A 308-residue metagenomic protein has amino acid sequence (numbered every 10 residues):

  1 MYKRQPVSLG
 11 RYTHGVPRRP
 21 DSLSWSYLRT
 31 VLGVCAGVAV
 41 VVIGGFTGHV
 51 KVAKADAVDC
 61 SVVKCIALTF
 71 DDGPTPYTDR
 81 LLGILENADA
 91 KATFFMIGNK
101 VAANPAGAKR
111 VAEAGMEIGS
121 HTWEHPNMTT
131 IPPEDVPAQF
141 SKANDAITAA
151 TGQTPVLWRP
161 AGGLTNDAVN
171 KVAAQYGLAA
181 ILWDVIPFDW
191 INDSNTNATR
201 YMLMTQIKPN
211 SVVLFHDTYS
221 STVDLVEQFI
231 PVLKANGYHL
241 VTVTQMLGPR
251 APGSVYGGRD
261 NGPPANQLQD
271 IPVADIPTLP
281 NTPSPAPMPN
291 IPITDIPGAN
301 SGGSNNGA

Functional and structural regions predicted by a protein language model:
M1-Q5: Conserved small/polar residues in nucleotide/adenosyl-binding loops
Y12-Y27: Short, Lys/Arg-rich N-terminal segment immediately upstream of the first membrane anchor
W25-A39, G45: Sec-dependent N-terminal signal peptides
G48-Q153, G248: Active-site beta->alpha N-cap acidic-glycine motif
D56-C60, A88, V101-A102, S221-N290: C-terminal domain-boundary segment and adjacent tail
I66-F70, A92-M96, E117-T122, V156-P160 (+3 more regions): Structural recognition of the beta-strand scaffold that forms the well-ordered cores of secreted hydrolase catalytic
P126-T154, G162-P209, T222-D224: Alpha-helical scaffold elements lining the catalytic groove of polysaccharide deacetylases
M288-A308: Long, low-complexity, intrinsically disordered segments
